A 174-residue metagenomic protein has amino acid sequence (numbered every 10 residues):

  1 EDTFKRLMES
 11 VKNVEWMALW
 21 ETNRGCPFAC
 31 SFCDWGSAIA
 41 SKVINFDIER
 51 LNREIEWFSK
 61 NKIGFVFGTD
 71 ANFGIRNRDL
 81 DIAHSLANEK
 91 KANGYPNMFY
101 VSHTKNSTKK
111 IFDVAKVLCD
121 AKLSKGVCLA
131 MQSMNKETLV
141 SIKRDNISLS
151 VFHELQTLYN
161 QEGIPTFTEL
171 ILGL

Functional and structural regions predicted by a protein language model:
T3-N160, L172: Radical SAM [4Fe-4S] cluster-binding motif and immediate context
E169: Conserved acidic functional residues
